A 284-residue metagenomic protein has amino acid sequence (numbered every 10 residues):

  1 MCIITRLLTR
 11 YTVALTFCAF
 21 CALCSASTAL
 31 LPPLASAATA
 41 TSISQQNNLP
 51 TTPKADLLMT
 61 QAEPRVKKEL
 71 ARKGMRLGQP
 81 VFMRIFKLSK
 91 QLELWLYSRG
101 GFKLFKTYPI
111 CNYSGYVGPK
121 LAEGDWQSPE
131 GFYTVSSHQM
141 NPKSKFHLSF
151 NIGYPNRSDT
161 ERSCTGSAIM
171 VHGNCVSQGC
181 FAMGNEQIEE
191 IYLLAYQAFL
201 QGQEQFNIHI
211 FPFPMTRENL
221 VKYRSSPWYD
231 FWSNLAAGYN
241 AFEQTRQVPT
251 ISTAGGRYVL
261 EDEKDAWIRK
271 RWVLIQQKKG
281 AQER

Functional and structural regions predicted by a protein language model:
M1-L8: N-terminal secretory signal peptides that target proteins for export/translocation
T12-S25, A29: Bacterial N-terminal signal peptides
A26, A35-A40: Boundary at the C-terminal end of the N-terminal hydrophobic targeting segment
L31, A40-M75: Extracellular/luminal recognition modules and glycoprotein regions
E63-F82, L94-W95, N112-E123, E130-S136 (+1 more regions): N-terminal post-signal-peptidase region of extra-cytosolic proteins
F86-S89, P109-G115, I208-P214: Acidic helix-start/capping segments at beta-turn-to-alpha-helix junctions
S98-Y113: Short Gly/aromatic-enriched secondary-structure transition segments
G124-I275, K279, E283: Exported/periplasmic cell-wall-interacting domains
